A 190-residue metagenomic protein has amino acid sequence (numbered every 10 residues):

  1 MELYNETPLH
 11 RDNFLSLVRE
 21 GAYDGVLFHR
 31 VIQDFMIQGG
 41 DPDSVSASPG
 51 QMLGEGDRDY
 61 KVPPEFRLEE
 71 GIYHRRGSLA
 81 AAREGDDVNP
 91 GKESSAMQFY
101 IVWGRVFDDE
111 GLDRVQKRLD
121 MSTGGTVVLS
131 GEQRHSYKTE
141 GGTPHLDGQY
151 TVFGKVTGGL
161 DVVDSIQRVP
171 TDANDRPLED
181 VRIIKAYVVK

Functional and structural regions predicted by a protein language model:
M1-K190: Cyclophilin-like peptidyl-prolyl cis-trans isomerases
